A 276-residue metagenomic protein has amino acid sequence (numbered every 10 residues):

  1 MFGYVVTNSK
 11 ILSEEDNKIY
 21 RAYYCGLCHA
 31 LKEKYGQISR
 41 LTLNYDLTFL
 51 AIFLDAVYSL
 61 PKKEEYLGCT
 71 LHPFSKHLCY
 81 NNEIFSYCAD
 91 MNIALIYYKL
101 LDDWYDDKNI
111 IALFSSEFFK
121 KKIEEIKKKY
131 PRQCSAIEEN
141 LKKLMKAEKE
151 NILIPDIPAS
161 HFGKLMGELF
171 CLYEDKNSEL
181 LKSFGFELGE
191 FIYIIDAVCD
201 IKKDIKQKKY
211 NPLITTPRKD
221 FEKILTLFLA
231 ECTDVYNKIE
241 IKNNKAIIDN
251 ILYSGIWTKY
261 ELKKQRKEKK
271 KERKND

Functional and structural regions predicted by a protein language model:
M1-Y80, R132-E148, D249-D276: Conserved N-terminal diphosphate/IPP-binding helix and adjacent helical/loop segment of trans-prenyltransferase domains
Y4-V6, T42-S59, T70-N81, Y87-A112 (+2 more regions): Active-site alpha-helical segments that house and flank conserved acidic catalytic motifs for diphosphate chemistry
L54, Y97, G163, G167-C171 (+1 more regions): Amphipathic, well-packed alpha-helical segments that form the structural scaffold of globular domains
P61, K108, K203-K206, N244-I248 (+1 more regions): Structured alpha-helical bundle/scaffold domains in large eukaryotic membrane-trafficking regulators
P73-M91, S116, K120-H161, E179-K182 (+2 more regions): Divalent-cation-assisted or electrostatically stabilized phosphate/pyrophosphate-binding catalytic cores
D103-I111, L172-S178, I239, N243: Inter-helical turn/loop segments and adjacent helix faces that build the functional surface of alpha-helical bundle
K108, S115, E240-G255: Acidic/histidine metal-binding catalytic segments
N151-I195: A mid-sequence, solvent-exposed acidic-amphipathic segment
